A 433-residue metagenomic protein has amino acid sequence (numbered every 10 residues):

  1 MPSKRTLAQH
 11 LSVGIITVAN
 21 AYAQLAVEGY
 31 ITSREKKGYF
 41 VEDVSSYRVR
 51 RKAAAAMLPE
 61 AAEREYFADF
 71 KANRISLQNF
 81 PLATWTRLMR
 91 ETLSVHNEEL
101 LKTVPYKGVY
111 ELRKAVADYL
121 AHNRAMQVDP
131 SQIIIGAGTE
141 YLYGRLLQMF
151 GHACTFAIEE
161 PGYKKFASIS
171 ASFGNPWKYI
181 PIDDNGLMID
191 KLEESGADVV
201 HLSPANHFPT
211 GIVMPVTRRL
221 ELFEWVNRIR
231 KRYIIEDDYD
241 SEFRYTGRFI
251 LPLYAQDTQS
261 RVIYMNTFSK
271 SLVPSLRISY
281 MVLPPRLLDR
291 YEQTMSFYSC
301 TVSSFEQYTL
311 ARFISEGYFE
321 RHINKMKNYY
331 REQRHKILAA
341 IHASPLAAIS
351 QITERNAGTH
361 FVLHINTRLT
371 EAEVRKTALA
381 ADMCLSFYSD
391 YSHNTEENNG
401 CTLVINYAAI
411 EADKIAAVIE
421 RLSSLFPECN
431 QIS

Functional and structural regions predicted by a protein language model:
M1-T92, L101, R286, S296-S303 (+7 more regions): N-terminal basic, amphipathic alpha-helical segments
K36, A255-R290: Active-site PLP attachment segment
E99-R230, E242, R248-S260, Y330 (+1 more regions): Conserved core of the PLP fold type I
V116, Y280, Y308-S315: Helix-loop "lid/cap" segments that line or gate small-molecule binding pockets
P176, R232-Y233, M383-C384: Residue-level detector of anion-binding/catalytic polar loops
L251-P252, E292, L310, I341: Catalytic cores of nucleotide-enabled group-transfer and carboxylate-activating enzymes in metabolic and assembly-line
